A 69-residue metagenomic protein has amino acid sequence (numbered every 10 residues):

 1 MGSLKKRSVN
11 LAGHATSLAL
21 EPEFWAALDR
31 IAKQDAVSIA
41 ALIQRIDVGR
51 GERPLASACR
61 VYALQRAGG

Functional and structural regions predicted by a protein language model:
M1-A19: Short Lys/Arg-rich basic patches
K5-R7, L42, G51: Glycine-rich, flexible loop/turn motifs
H14, F24-W25, Y62: Aromatic side chains
S17, I39, E52-A56: Alpha-helix N-cap/helix-initiation sites
L18-P22, K33, R53: Short, well-ordered coil↔helix boundary/capping segments
E23-A41, R45-V48: Surface-exposed, Lys/Arg-rich phosphate-binding patches that contact polyanionic backbones
V48-G69: C-terminal structural segments of small proteins and small subunits
